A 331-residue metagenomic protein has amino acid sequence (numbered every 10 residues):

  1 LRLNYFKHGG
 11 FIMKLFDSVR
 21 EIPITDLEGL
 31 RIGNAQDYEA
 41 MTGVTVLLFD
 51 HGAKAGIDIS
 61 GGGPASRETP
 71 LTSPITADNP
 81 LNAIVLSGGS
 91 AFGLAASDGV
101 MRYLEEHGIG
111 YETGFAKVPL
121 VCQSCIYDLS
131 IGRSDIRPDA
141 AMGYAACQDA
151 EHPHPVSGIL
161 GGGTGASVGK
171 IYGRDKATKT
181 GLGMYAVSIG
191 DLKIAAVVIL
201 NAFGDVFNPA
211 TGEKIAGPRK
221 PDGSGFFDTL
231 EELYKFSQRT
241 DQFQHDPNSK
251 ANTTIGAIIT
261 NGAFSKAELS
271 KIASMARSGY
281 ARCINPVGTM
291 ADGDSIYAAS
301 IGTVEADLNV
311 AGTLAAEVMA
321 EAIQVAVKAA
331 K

Functional and structural regions predicted by a protein language model:
L1-I12: Short, Lys/Arg-enriched N-terminal segments with co-localized hydrophobic residues within the first ~10-30 amino acids
K14-A91, A95, E106-K331: A structural signal for small-residue-enriched, beta-sheet-centric alpha/beta enzyme cores and oligomeric scaffold folds
G99-L104: Active-site-adjacent structural elements in enzyme catalytic domains
